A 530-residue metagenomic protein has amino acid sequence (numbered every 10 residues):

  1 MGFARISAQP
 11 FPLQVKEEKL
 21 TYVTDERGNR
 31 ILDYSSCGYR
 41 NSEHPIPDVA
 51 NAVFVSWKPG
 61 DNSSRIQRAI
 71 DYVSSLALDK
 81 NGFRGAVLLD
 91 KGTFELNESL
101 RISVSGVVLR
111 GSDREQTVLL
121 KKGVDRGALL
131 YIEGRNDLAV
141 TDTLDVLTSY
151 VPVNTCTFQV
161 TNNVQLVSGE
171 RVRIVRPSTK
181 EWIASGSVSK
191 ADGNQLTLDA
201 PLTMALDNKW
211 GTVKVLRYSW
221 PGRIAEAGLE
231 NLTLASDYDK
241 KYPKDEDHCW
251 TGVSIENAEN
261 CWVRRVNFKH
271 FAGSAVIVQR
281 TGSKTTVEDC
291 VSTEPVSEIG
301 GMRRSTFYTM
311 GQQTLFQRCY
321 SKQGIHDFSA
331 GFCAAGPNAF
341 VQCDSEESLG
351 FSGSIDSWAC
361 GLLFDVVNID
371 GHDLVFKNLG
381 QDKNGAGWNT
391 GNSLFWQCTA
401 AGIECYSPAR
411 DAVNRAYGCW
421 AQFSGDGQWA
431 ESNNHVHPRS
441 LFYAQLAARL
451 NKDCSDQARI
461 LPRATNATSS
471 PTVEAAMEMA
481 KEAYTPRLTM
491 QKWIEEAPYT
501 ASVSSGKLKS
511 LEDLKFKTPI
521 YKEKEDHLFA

Functional and structural regions predicted by a protein language model:
M1-P243, A416-A530: Extracellular "leader-to-stem" segments immediately downstream of a signal peptide or signal-anchor in secreted/lumenal
F94, P152, D247-C249, H270-A272 (+1 more regions): Residues that act as N-cap/strand-start positions at coil-to-secondary-structure junctions
S99-S103, Q116-G134, Q159, R217-G222 (+8 more regions): Glycine-rich beta-solenoid repeat tracts in large extracellular/virion proteins
G106, G111, E115, A225-S236 (+7 more regions): Right-handed parallel beta-helix
S185-S187, D207-R217, D239, K244-C249 (+4 more regions): C-terminal effector modules of nucleic-acid-centric enzymes and ribosome-associated factors
A359-N368, K383-R449: C-terminal, active-site-flanking charged/polar segments
